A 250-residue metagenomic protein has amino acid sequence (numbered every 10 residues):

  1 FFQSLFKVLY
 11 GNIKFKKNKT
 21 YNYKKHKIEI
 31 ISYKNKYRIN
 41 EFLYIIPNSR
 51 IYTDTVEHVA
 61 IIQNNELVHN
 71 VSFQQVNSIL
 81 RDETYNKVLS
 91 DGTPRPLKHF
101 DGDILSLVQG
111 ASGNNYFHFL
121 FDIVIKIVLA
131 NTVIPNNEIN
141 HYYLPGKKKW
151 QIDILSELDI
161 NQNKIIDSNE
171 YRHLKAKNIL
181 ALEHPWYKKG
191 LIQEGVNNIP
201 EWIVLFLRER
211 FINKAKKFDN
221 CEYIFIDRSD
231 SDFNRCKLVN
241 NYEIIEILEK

Functional and structural regions predicted by a protein language model:
F1-K250: The feature primarily captures lumenal catalytic ectodomains of type II secretory-pathway glycosyltransferases
